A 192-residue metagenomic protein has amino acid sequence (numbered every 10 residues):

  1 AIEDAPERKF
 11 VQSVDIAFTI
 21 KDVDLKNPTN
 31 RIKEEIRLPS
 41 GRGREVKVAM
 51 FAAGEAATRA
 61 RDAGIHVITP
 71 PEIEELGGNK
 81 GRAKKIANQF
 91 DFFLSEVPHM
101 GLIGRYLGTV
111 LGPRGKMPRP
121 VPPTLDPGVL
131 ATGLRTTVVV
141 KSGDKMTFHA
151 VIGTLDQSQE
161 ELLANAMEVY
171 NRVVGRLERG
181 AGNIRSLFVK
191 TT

Functional and structural regions predicted by a protein language model:
I2-A56, N79-K80: Translation machinery proteins
R8-V14, R176-F188: Flexible, glycine/charged-enriched surface loops at secondary-structure junctions
R42-R44, G54, S142-K145, A181-N183: Short flexible coil/turn linkers enriched for glycine and charged/polar residues that connect secondary-structure
A49-F51, L94, H149, F188-K190: Structured core elements
G54-R59, L102-I103: Short, glycine/polar-rich helix-capping loops at beta-to-alpha or helix-loop-helix junctions that flank or form
A60, G112, V189: Residue-level signature of catalytic and energy-coupling elements of molecular machines, predominantly ATP/GTP-dependent
R61-T69: Glycine-rich phosphate-binding loops that contact phosphosugars or nucleotide phosphates
T69-R176: Long, charge-patterned amphipathic alpha-helical coiled-coil/hairpin "stalk" segments used as oligomerization
